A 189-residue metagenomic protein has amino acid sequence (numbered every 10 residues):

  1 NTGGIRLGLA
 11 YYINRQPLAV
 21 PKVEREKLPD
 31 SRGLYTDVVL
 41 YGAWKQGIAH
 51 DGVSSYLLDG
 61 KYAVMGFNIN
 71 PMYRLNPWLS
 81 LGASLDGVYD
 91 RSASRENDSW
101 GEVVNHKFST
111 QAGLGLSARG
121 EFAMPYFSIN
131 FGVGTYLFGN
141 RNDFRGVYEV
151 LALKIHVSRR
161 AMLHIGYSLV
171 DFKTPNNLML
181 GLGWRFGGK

Functional and structural regions predicted by a protein language model:
N1-I5, R32-L34, K61-F67, T110-L114 (+2 more regions): Residues that define the transmembrane beta-barrel architecture of outer-membrane proteins
T2-K22, P175-K189: Outer-membrane beta-barrel "beta-signal"
G3-I5, L28-V38, P77-L81, P125-F127 (+2 more regions): Outer-envelope beta-barrel architecture signal
L7-Y11, G42, F67-Y73, G87 (+4 more regions): Residues on the lipid-exposed face of transmembrane beta-strands in outer-membrane beta-barrel proteins
I13, L40-Q46, G87-R91, M124-Y126 (+3 more regions): Transmembrane beta-strands of outer-membrane beta-barrel pores
R15-A19, W78-L81, M124-F131, I155-I165 (+1 more regions): Repeated loop/turn-to-beta-strand initiation elements of outer-membrane beta-barrel proteins
W44-N68: Surface-exposed strand-loop-strand hairpins of Gram-negative outer-membrane beta-barrel proteins
H50-L58, S92-S109: Flexible, solvent-exposed loop segments that connect beta-strands
